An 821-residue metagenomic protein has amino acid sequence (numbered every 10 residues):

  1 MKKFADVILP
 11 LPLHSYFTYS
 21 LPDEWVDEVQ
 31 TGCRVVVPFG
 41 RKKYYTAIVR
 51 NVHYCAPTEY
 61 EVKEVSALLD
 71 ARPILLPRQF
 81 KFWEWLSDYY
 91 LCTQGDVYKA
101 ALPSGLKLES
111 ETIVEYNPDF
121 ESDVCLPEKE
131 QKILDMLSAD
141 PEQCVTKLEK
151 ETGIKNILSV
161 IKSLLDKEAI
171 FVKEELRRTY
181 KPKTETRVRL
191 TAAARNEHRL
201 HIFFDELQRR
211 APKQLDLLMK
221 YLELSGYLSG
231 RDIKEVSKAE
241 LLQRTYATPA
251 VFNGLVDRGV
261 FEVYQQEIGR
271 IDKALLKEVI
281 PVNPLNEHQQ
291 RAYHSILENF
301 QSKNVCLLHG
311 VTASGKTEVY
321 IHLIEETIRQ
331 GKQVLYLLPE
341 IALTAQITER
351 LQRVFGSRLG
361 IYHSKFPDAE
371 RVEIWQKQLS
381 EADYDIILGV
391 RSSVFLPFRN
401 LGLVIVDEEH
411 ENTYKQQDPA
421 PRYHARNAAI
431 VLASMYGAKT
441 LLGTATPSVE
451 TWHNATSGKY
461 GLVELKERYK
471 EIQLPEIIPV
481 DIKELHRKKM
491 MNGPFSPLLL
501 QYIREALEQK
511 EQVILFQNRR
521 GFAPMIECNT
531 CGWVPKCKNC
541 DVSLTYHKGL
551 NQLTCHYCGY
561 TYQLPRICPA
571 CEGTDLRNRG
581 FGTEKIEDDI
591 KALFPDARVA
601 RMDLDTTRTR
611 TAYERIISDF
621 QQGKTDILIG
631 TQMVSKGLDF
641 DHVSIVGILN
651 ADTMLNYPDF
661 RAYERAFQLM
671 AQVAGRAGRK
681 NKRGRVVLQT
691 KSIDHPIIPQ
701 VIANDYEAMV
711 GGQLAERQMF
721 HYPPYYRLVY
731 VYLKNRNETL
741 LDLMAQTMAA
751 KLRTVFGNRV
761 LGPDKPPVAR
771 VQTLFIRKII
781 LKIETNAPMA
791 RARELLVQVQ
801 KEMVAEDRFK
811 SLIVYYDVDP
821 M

Functional and structural regions predicted by a protein language model:
M1-I387, S393-T444, T456-I472, V755 (+1 more regions): Accessory, non-ATPase domains that flank or precede helicase/AAA+ motor cores in DNA-metabolism machines
V7, V114, V188-L190, I526 (+3 more regions): Short beta-strand element of the conserved SAM-dependent methyltransferase core
S15, S237, R727-V729, F775-R777: Short amphipathic alpha-helical segments
F39, A56-V62, S66-R72, G647 (+2 more regions): Solvent-exposed, membrane-proximal periplasmic/extracellular interface segments of envelope transport and secretion
I280-N286, Q290-H294, S302-D742, A750 (+3 more regions): Inter-lobe coupling/hinge segments of SF2-like helicase ATPases
F594-A597, L752-V760, A805-F809: Short secondary-structure junctions
A750, T754-F775, V814: A carboxyl-terminal module marker
